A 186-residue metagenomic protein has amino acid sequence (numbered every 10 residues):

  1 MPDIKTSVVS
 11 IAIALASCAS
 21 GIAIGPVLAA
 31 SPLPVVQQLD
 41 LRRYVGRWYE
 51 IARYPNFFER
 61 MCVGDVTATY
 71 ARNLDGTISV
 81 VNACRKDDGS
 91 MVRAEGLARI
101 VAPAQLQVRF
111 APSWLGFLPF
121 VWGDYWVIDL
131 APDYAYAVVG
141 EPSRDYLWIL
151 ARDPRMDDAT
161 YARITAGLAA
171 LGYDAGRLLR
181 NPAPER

Functional and structural regions predicted by a protein language model:
P2-K5, V9-R186: A beta-rich soluble binding module of mature secreted/lumenal proteins
